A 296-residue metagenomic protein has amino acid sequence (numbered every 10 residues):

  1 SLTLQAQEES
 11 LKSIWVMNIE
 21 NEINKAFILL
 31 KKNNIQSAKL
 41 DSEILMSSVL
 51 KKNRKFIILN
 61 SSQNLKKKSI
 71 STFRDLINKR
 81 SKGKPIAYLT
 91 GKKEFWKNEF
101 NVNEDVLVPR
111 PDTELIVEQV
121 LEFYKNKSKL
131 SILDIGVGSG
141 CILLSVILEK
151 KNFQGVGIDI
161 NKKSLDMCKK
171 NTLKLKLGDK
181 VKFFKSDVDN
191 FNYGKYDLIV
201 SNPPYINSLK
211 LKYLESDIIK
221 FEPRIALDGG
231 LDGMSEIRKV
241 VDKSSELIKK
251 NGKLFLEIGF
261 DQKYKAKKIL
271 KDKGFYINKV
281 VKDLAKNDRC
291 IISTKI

Functional and structural regions predicted by a protein language model:
S1-V16: N-terminal amphipathic/basic-hydrophobic helices that include classical n-h-c signal peptides and signal-anchor
M17-S69, F73: A short N-terminal interaction module
L30, Y124, T172, S244 (+1 more regions): Conserved hydrophobic residues forming the short capping helix/wall of the S-adenosyl-L-methionine
L45, G83, T113, I142 (+4 more regions): Residue-level signal for inorganic ion chemistry
S48-F123: Conserved AdoMet
E114-Y213: Conserved SAM/SAH cofactor-binding pocket of Class I
Y205-E236: Mobile active-site "lid"/loop adjacent to the S-adenosyl-L-methionine
L231-T294: Conserved Class I SAM-dependent methyltransferase catalytic core
